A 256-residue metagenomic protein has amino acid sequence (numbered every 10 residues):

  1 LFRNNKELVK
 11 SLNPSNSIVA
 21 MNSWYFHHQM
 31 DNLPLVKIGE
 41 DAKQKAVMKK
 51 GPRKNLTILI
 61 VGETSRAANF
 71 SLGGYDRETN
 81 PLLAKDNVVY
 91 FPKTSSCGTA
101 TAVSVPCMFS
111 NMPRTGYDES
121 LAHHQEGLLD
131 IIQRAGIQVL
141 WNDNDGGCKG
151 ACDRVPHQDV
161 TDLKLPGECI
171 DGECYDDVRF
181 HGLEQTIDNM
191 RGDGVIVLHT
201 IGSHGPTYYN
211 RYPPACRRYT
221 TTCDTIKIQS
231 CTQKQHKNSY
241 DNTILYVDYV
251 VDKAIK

Functional and structural regions predicted by a protein language model:
F2-L59, T64-K227: Active-site-proximal alpha/beta segments of enzymes that process anionic O-linked groups
K43-A46, H181-Q185, C223-K256: A long, amphipathic alpha-helix that forms part of the scaffold/cap immediately adjacent to metal-dependent active
